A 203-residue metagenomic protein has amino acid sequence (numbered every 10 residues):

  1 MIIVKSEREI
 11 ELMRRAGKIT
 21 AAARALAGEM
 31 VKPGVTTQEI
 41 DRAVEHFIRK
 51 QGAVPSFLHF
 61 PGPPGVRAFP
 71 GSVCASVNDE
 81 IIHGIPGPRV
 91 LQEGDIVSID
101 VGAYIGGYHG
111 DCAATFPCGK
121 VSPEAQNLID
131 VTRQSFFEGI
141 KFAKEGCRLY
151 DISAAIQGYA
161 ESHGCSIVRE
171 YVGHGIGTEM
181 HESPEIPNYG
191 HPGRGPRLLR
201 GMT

Functional and structural regions predicted by a protein language model:
M1-T203: Active-site neighborhoods and metal-handling regions in enzymes and metal-associated proteins
